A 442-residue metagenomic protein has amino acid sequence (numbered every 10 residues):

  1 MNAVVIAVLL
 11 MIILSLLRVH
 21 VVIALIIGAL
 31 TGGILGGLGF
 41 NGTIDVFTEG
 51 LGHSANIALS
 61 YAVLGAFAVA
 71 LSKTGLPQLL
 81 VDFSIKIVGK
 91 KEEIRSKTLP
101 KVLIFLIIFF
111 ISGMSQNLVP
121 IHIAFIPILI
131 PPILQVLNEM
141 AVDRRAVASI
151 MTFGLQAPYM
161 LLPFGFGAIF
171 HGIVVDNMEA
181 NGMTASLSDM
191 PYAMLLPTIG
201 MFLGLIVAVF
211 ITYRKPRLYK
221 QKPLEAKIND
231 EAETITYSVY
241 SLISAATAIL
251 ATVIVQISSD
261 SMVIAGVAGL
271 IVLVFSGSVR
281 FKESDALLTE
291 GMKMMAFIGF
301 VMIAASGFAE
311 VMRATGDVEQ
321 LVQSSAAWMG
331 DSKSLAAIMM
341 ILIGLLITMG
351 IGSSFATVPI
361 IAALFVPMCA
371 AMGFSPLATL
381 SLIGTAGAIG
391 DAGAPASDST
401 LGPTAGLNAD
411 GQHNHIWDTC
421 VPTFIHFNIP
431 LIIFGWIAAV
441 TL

Functional and structural regions predicted by a protein language model:
M1, V5-I6, I23-I26, A58-L59 (+9 more regions): Hydrophobic alpha-helical transmembrane segments
N2-I12, V19-F40, A58-L64, S241-V253 (+2 more regions): Hydrophobic mid-bilayer segments of alpha-helices in multi-pass membrane transport proteins, especially secondary
F40-V136, S284-A370: Membrane-embedded alpha-helical segments and adjacent helix-loop junctions characteristic of multi-pass solute
D45-E49, P100, A168-A193, Y213 (+3 more regions): Inter-helical loop and helix-membrane interface segments of multi-pass membrane transporters/permeases
H53-V63, P191-L205, L377-G393: Alpha-helical transmembrane segments
G75, K86-K90, L137-A146, G172-L187 (+3 more regions): Juxtamembrane helix-boundary/capping and inter-helix hinge elements in multi-pass membrane proteins
R95-M114, M140-M160, M183-M190, K333-I347 (+1 more regions): Alpha-helical transmembrane segments of multi-pass membrane proteins
P197-L287, A405-D418, T441-L442: Long, contiguous bundles of hydrophobic transmembrane helices that form the permeation core of multi-pass
